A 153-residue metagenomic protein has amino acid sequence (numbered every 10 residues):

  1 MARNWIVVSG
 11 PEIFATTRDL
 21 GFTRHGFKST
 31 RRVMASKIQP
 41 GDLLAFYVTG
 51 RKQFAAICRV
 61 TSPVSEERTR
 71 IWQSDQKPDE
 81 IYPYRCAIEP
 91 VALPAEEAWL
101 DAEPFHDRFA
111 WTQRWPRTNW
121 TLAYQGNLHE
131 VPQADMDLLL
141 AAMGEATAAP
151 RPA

Functional and structural regions predicted by a protein language model:
M1-P40, V48-R51, D107, Q133-L138 (+1 more regions): Compositionally biased, charged N-terminal/linker segments
K52-I57: Short, Lys/Arg- and Gly-enriched loop/turn segments at beta-strand edges
R59-N127: Aromatic- and Lys/Arg-enriched surface recognition patch
E130: Short aromatic/basic micro-patch
